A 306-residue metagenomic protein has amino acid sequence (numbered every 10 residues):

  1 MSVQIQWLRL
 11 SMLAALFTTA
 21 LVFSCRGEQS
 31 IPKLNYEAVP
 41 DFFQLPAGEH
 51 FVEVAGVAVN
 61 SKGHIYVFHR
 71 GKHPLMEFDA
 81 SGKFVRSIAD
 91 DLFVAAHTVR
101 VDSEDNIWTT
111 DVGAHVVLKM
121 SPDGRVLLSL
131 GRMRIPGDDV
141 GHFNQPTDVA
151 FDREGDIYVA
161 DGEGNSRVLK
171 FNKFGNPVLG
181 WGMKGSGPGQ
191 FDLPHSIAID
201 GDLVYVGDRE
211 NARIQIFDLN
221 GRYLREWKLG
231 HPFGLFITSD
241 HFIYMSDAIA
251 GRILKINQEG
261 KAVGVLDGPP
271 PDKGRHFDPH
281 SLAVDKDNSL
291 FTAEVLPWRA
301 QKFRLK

Functional and structural regions predicted by a protein language model:
M1-M12: Bacterial N-terminal signal peptides that target proteins for export
I5-Q6, L16, N288: Generic extreme N-terminus detector
S11-V22: Bacterial N-terminal signal peptides
C25-K306: Eukaryotic scaffold repeat domains enriched in small/polar residues
